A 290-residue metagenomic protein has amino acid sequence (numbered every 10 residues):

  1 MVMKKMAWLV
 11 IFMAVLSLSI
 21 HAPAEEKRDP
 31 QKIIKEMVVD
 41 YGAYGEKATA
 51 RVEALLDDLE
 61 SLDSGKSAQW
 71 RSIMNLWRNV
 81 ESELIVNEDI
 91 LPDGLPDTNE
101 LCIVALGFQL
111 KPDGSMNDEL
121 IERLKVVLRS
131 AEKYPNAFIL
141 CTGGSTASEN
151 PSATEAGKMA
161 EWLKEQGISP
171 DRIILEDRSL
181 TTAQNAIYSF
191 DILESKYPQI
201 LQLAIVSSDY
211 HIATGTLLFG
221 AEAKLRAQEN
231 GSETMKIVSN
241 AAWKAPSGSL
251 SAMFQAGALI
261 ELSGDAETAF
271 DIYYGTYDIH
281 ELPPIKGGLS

Functional and structural regions predicted by a protein language model:
M1-L9: Bacterial N-terminal signal peptides that target proteins for export
V10-S17: Bacterial N-terminal signal peptides
P23-C102, I187, I192-S290: Extended hydrophobic blocks
L101-Q109: N-terminal nucleotide-binding beta1-loop-alpha1 segment
F108-M116, S148: Surface-exposed cleft-lining segments at the edges of enzyme active sites
N117-N136: Histidine-anchored nucleotide/phosphate-binding helix
R123-V127, P151-L163, T214-L225: Short, solvent-exposed amphipathic alpha-helices that sit in or adjacent to ligand/effector-binding or catalytic
F138-L140, A160-R178, K224-P246: A non-catalytic structural micro-motif
